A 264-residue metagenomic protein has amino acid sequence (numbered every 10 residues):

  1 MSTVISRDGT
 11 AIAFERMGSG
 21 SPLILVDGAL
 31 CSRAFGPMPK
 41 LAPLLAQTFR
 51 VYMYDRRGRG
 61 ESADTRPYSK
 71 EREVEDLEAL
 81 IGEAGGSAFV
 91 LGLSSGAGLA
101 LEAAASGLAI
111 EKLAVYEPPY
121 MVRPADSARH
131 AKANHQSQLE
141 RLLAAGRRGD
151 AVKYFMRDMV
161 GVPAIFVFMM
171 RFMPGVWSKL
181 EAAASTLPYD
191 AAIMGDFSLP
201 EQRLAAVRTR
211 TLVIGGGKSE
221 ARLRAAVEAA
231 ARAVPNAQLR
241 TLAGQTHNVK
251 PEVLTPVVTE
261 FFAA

Functional and structural regions predicted by a protein language model:
T3-A63: Conserved HGGG/HGGXW glycine-rich cap/lid loop of the alpha/beta-hydrolase fold
P43, Y52-L91: Active-site loop/oxyanion-hole signature of alpha/beta-hydrolase fold enzymes
S87-D126: Conserved hydrolase catalytic core segment
I165, G175-L199: Hydrophobic, aromatic-rich cap/lid helix
S198-R208, A231: Serine-hydrolase catalytic core
V207, V213-G215: Short beta-strand/loop motif that positions the catalytic acidic residue of the alpha/beta-hydrolase fold
E220-A226: Conserved alpha/beta-hydrolase "acid-adjacent" motif
P235-A264: Catalytic active-site module of serine/aspartate enzymes centered on a nucleophile-bearing elbow/loop
